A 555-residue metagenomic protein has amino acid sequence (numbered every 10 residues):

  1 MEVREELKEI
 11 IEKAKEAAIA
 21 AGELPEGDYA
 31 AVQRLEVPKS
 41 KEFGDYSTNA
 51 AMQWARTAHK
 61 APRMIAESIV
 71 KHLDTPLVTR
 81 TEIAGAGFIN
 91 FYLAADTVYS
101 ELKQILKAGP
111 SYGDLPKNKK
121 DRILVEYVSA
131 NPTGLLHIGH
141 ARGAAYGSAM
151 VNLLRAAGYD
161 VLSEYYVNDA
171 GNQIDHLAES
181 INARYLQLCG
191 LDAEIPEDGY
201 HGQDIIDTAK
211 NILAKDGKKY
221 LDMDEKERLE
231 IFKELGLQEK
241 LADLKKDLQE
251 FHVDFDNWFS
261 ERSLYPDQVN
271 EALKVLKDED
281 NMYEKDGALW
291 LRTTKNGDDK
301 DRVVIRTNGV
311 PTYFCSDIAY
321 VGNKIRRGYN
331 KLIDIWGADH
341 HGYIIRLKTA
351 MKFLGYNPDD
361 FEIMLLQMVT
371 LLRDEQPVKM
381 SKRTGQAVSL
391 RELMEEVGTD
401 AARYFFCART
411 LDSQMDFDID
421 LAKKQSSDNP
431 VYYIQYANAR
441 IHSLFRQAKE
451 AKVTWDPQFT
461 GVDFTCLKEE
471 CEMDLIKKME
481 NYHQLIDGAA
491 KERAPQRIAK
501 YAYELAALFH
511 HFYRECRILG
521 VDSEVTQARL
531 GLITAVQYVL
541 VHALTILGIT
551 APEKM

Functional and structural regions predicted by a protein language model:
M1-Y99, P110-M555: Non-catalytic interaction-recognition regions
S100-I105: Short, charged, solvent-exposed linker or helix-capping segments at domain edges/interfaces that act as flexible hinges
